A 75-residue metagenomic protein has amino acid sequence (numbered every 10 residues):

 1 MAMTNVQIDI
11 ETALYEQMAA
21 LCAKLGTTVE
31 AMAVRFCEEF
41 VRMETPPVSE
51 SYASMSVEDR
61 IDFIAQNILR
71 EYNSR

Functional and structural regions predicted by a protein language model:
M1-A2, A31, Y72-R75: A detector of short terminal or domain-flanking linear segments
M1-I10: Short Lys/Arg-rich basic patches
V6-Q7, R35-F40: A generic structural signal for ordered secondary structure
T12-A31, R35: Surface-exposed, Lys/Arg-rich phosphate-binding patches that contact polyanionic backbones
Q17-A20, E38-R75: Short, solvent-exposed charged binding patches
